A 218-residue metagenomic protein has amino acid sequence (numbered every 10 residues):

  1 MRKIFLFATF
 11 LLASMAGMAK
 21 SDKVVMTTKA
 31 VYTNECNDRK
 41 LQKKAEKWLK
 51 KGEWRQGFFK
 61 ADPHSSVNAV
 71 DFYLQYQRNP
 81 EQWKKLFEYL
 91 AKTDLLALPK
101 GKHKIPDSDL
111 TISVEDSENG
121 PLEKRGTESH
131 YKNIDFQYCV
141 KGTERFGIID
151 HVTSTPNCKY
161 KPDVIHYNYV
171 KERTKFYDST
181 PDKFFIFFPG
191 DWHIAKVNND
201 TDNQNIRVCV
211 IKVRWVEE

Functional and structural regions predicted by a protein language model:
M1-V31: Bacterial Sec-dependent N-terminal signal peptides
S21-K23, Y32-N34, R39-S113, K124: A short, N-terminal "cap"/entry segment at the start of jelly-roll beta-barrel domains of the cupin/DSBH fold
L95-C158: Mid-length scaffold segments of soluble, non-membrane domains
K124-G126, T174, K196-D200: Catalytic micro-motifs at enzyme active sites that drive phosphoryl/nucleotidyl and oxygen chemistry
K132-F136, E144, K175, K183 (+1 more regions): Generic beta-strand structural signal
E144-S179: A short beta-strand-loop-beta hairpin characteristic of the jelly-roll/cupin
D178-N198: Conserved metal-binding segment of the jelly-roll/cupin
F184-F185, N203-E218: A short hydrophobic beta-strand segment most commonly corresponding to one strand of the jelly-roll/cupin
